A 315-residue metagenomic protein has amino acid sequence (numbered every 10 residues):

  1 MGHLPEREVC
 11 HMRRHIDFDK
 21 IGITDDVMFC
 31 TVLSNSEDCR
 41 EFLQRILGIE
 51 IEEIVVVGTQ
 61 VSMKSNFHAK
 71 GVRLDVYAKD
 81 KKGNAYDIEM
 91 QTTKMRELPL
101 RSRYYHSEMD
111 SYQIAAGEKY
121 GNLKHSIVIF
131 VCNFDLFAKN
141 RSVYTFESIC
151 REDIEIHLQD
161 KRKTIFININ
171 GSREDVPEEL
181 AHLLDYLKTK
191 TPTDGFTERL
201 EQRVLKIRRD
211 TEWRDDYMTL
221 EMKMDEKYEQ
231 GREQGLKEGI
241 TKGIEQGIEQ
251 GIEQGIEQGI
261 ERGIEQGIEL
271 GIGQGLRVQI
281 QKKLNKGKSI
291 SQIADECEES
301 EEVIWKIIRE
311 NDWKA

Functional and structural regions predicted by a protein language model:
M1-E212: Conserved single-residue anchors adjacent to enzymatic active/cofactor-binding motifs
G2-D19, I23, V27, Y86-Q91 (+2 more regions): Short, charged alpha-helical interaction segments and adjacent helix-coil junctions
